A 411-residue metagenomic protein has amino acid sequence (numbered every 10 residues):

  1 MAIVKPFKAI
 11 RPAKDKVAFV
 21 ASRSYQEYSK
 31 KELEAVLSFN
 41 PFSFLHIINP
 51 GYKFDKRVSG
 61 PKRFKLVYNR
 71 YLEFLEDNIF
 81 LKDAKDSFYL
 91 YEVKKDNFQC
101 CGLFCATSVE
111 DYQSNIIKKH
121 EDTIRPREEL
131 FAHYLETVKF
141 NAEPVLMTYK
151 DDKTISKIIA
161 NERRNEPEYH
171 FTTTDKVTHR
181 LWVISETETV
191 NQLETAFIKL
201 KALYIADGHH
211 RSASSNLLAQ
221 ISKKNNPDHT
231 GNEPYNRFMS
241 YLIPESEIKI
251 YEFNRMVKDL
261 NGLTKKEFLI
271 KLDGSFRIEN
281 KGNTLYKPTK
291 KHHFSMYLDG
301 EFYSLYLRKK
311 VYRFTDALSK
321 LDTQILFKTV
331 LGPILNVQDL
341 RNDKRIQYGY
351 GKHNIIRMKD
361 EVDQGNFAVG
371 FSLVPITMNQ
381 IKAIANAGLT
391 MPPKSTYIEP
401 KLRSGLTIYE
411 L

Functional and structural regions predicted by a protein language model:
M1-L411: Surface-exposed, charge/polar-rich loops and edge strands
